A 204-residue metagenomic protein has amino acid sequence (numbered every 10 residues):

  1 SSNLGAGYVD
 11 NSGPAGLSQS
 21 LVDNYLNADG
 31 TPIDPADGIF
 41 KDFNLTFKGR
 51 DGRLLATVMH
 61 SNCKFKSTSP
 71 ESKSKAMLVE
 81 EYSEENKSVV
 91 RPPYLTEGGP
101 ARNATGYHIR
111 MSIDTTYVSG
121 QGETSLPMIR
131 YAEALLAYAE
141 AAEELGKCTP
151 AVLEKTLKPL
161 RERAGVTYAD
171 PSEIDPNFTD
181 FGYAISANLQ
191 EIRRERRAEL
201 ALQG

Functional and structural regions predicted by a protein language model:
S1-Q19, D23-G204: Acidic/polar-rich alpha-helix caps and helix-coil junctions
